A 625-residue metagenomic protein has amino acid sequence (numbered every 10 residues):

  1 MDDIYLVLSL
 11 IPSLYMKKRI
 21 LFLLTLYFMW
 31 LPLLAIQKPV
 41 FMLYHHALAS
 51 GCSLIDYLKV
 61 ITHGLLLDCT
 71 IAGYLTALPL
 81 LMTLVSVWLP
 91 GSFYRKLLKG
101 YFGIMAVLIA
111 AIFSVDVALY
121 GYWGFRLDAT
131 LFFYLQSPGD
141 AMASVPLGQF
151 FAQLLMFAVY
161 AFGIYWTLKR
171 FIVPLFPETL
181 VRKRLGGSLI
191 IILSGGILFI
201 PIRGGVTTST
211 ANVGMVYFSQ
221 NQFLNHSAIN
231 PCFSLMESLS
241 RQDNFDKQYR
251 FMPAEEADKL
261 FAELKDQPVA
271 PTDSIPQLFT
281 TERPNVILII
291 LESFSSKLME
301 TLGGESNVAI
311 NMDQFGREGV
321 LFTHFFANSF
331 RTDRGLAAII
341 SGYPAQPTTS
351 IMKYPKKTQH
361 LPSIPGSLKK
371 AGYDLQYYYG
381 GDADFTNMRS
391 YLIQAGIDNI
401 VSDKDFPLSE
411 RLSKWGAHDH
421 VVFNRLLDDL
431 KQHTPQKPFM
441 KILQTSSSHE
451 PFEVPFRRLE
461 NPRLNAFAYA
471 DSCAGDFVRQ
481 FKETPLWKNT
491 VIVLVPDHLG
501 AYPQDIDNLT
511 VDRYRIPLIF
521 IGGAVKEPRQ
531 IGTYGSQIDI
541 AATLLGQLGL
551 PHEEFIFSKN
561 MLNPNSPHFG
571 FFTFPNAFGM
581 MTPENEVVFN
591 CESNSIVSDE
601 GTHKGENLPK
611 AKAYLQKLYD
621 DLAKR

Functional and structural regions predicted by a protein language model:
D3, I11-N244: Transmembrane and membrane-interface helices of multi-pass, inner-membrane envelope-modifying transferases
S9-L10, Y354: Non-cleavable N-terminal signal-anchor transmembrane helices
L33, D128, L135-P138, I229-F233 (+5 more regions): Alpha-helix initiation and N-capping motif
F93-L97, D246-E256, I351-K356, S558-K559: Short alpha-helical "patches" and their helix-cap loops
L147, Y217, N221, A228-F233 (+4 more regions): The feature marks either
F150-F151, M156, E255-F261, L392: Long, well-ordered, tryptophan-enriched scaffold segments
A262-R625: Solvent-exposed soluble domains appended to multi-pass membrane proteins
